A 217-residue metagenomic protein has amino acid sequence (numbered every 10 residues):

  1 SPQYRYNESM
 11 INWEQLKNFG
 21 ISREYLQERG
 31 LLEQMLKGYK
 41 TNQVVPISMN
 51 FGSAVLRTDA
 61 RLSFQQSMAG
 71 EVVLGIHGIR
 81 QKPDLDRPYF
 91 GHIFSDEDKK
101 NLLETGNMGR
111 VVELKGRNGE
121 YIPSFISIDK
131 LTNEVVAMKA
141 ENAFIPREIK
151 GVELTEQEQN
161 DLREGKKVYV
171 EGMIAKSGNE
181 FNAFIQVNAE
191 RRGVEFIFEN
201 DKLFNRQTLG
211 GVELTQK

Functional and structural regions predicted by a protein language model:
S1-D86, I197-E199, L203-K217: Intrinsic N-terminal pre-sequences and regulatory tails
Y6-E8, T41, S53, Q66 (+9 more regions): Intrinsically disordered, low-complexity regions enriched in small/polar residues
N7, N12, N18, N42 (+11 more regions): Detector for Asparagine
G20-M49, A54, P83-N118, I145-M173: Short, flexible domain-boundary/linker segments around small modular repeats
L31, G75-H77, R87-G91, S127 (+5 more regions): Surface-exposed beta-strand edges and their flanking turn/coil or helix-capping segments
V55-I79, V112-E141, S177-V194: Extracellular/lumenal glycan-associated surfaces
R147, N160, G165, M173 (+3 more regions): C-terminal structured domains
